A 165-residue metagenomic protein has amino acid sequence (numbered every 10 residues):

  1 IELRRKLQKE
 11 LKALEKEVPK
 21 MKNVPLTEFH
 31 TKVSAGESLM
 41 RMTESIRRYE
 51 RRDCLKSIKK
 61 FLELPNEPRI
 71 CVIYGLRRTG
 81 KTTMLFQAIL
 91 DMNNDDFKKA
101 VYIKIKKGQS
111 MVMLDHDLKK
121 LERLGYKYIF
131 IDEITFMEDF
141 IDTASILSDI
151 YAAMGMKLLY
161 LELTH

Functional and structural regions predicted by a protein language model:
I1-H165: Phosphate-binding site recognition
